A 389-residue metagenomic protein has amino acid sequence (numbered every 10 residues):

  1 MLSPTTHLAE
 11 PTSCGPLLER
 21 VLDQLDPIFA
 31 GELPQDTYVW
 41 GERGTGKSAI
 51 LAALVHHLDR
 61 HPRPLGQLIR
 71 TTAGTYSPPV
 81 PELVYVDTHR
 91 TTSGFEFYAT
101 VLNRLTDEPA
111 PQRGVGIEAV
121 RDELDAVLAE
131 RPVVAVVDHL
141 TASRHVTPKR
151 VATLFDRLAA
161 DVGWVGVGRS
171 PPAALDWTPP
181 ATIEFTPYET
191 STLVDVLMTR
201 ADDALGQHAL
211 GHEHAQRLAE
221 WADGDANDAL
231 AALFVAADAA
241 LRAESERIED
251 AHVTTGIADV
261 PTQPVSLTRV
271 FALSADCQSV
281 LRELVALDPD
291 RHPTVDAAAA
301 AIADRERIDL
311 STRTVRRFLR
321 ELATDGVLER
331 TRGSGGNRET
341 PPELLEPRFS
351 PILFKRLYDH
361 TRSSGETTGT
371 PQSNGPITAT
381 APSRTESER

Functional and structural regions predicted by a protein language model:
M1-Q35, A53, H57-R60, S387-R389: A short, basic N-terminal segment
L33-A53: Walker A/P-loop nucleotide-binding motif
W40-G41, R70-T75, P79-T92: A short hydrophobic beta-strand->loop->alpha-helix junction that borders the nucleotide-binding pocket of P-loop NTPases
K47-P79: P-loop NTPase Walker A phosphate-binding motif
Y76-V80, T92-T178, Y188-L193, H208-W221 (+4 more regions): Mid-core helix/loop region of P-loop NTP-binding domains shared across ATPases and GTPases
A243-V285: Conserved alpha/beta core segments of nucleic-acid transaction machinery
D290-I302: Short acidic, hydrophobic short linear motifs in intrinsically disordered regions
A301-R389: Terminal-proximal interaction/regulatory segments of ATP-powered molecular machines
